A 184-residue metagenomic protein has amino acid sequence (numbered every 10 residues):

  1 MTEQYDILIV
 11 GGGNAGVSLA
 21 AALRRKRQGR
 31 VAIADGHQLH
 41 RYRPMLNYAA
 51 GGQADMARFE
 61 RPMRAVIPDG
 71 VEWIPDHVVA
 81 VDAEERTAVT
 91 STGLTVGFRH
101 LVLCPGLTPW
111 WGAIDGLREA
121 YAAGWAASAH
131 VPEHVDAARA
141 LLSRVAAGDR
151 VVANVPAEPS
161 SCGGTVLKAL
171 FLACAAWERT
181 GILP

Functional and structural regions predicted by a protein language model:
M1-Y5, E72-K168, L172-G181: FAD-binding core/adjacent interface of flavoenzyme oxidoreductases
T2-E72, P159-P184: Beta1-alpha1 glycine-rich phosphate/pyrophosphate-binding loop at the start of Rossmann-like nucleotide-binding domains
